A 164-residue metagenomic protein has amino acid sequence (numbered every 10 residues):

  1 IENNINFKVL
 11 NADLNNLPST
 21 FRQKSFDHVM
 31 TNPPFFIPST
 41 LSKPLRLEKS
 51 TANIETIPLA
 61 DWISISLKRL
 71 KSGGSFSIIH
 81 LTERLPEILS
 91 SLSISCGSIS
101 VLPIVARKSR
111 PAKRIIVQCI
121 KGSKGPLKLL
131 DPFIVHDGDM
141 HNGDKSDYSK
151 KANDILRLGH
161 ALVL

Functional and structural regions predicted by a protein language model:
I1-N6, S93-S95: Short helix-capping segments at alpha-helix termini
N3-S19: Conserved SAM-binding strand-loop segment of SAM-dependent methyltransferases
N16-M30, I37: A short acidic, Gly/Pro-enriched loop at the edge of an enzyme's catalytic core that lines a small-molecule cofactor
Q23-K24, S42-R46, S91-I94: Short, glycine/charged-enriched secondary-structure capping and boundary segments
P33-D61: Mobile active-site "lid"/loop adjacent to the S-adenosyl-L-methionine
E55-A112, I116: Conserved Class I SAM-dependent methyltransferase catalytic core
A112-L164: SAM/dcSAM-binding transferase cores
